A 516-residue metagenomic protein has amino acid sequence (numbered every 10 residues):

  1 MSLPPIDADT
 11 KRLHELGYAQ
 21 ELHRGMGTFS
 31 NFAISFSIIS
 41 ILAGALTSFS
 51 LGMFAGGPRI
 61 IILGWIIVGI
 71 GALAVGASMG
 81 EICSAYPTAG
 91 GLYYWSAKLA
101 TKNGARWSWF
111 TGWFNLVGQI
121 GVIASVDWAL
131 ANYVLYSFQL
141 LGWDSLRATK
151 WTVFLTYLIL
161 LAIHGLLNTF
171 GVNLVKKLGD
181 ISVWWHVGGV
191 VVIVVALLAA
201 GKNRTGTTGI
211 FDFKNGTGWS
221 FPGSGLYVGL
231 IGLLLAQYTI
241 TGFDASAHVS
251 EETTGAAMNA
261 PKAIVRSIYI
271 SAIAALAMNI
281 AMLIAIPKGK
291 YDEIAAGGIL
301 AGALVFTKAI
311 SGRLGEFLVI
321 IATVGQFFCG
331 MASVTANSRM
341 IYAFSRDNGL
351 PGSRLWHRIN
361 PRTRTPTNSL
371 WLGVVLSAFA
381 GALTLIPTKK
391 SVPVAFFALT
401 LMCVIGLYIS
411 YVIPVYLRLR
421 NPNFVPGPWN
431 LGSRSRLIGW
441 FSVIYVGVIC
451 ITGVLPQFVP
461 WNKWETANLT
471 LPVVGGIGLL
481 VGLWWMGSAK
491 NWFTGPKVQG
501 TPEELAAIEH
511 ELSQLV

Functional and structural regions predicted by a protein language model:
M1-T28, V415-I438, P456-V516: Terminal cytosolic tails of multi-pass membrane transporters, especially the segment immediately following the final
E15-N132, Q237, A245-S246, L318 (+2 more regions): Transmembrane helix-boundary motif of multi-pass solute transporters/channels
A19-H23, S50-L51, E81-A85, Y93 (+6 more regions): Helix-loop junctions at the membrane interface of multi-pass solute transporters
T47-S48, L73-L161, G165-T169, T323-M340 (+2 more regions): Hydrophobic transmembrane alpha-helices that form the core helical bundles of multi-pass secondary transporters
L51-I62, A129, F138-K150, V172-V183 (+4 more regions): Transmembrane helix-loop boundary segments of multi-pass membrane transporters
Y94-T101, Y136-W143, G218-W219, A263-M331 (+2 more regions): TM-loop-TM module centered on a large, flexible mid-protein loop between adjacent transmembrane helices in multi-pass
G142-T152, I181-E316: Helix-loop-helix junctions that connect adjacent transmembrane segments in multi-pass membrane transporters
T152-F213, T241, I264-Y269, T400-I413 (+3 more regions): Membrane-interface loop-to-helix entry segments
